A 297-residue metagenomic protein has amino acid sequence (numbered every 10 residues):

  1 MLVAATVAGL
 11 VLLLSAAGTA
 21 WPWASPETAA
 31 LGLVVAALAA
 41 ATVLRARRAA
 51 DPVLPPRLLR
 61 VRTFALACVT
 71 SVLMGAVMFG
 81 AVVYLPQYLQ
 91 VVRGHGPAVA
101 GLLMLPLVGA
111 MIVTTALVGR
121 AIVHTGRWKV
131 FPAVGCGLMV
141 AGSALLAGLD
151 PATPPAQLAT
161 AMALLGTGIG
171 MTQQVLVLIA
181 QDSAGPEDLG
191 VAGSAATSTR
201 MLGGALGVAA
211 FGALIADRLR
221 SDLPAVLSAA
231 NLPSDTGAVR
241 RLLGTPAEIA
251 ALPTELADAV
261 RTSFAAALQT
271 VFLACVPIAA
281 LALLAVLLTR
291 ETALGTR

Functional and structural regions predicted by a protein language model:
V3, V7, V11-S15, A24-G32 (+4 more regions): 12-transmembrane solute porter fold
W23, L223, T296-R297: Short, hydrophobic secondary-structure boundary micro-motifs
A39-A46: Transmembrane alpha-helical segments that form the membrane-embedded catalytic/substrate-channel core of multi-pass
L44, H124, G244-R297: Transmembrane-helix exit segments and adjacent C-terminal regions of multi-pass membrane proteins
G170, T197, G237-A238, D258 (+2 more regions): Short alpha-helical segments used as structural interaction elements across diverse proteins
R220-A251: Juxtamembrane non-transmembrane "cap" segments at the membrane-aqueous interface of multi-pass membrane proteins
